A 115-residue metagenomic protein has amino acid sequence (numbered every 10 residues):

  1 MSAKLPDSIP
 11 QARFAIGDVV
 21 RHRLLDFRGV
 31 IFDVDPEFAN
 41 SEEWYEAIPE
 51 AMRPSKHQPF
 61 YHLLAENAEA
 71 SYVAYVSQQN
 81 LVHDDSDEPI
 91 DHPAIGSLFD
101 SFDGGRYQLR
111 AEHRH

Functional and structural regions predicted by a protein language model:
M1-V19, L24-R28, D35-F38, A111-H115: Mixed-charge, Lys/Arg-rich low-complexity intrinsically disordered regions
L5-I9, P49-A51, D85-S86: Intrinsically disordered, low-complexity segments enriched in polar/charged residues with Gly/Pro, especially when
D18, A47-M52: Intrinsically disordered, low-complexity boundary segments flanking structured domains
I31-D33, A65: Residue-level recognition of conserved beta-strand positions in structured domain cores
F38-A47: Short, solvent-exposed secondary-structure boundary/capping segments
R53-H115: Intrinsically disordered, low-complexity, charged/polar segments
